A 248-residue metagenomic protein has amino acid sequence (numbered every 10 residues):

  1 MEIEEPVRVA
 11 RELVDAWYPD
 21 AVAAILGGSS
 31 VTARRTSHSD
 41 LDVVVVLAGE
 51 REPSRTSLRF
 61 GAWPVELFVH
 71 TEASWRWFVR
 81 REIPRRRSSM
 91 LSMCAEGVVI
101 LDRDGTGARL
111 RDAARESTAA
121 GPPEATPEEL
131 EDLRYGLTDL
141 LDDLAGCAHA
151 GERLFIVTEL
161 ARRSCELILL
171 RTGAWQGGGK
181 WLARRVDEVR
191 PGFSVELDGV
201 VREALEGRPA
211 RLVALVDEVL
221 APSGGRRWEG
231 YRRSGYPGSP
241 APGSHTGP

Functional and structural regions predicted by a protein language model:
M1-D20, I25-S39, V44-A95: Metal-dependent nucleotidyltransferase catalytic core
E4-P6, P19, E52, L67 (+4 more regions): Short amphipathic alpha-helical segments, especially helix-boundary/capping motifs
E4-R11, V99-A108, G235-T246: Short N-terminal helix-initiation segments at or just after the protein's N-terminus
E5, V9, L13, S74 (+7 more regions): Exposed alpha-helical structural elements
T56-S57, W63-A148: Conserved NTP/Mg2+-binding pocket subregion across the NTase superfamily
T118-P248: Conserved nucleotidyltransferase catalytic core and NTase-mimicking acidic/glycine-rich helix/loop elements in nucleic
